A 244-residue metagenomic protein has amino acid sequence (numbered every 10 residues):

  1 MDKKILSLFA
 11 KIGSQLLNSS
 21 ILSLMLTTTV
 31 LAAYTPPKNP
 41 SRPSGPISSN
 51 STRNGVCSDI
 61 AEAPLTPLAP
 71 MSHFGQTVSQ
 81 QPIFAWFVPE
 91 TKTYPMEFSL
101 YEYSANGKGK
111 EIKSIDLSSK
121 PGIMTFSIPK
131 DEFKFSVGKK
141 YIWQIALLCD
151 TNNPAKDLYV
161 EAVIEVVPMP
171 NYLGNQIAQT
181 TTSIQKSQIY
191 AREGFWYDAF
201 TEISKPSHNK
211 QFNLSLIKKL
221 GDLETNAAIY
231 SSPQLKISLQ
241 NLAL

Functional and structural regions predicted by a protein language model:
D2-S20: Bacterial N-terminal signal peptides that target proteins for export
A32-M71, G75, S79: Surface-exposed loop/turn and intrinsically disordered segments
T35-S48, F74, D116, V137 (+2 more regions): Extended, polar beta-sheet/loop recognition surfaces of beta-rich domains that mediate binding to diverse ligands
F74-E90: Contiguous beta-strand segments within globular domains
F84-W86, M124-V163: Extracytoplasmic/surface-exposed domains of secreted proteins that mediate cell-envelope carbohydrate/peptidoglycan
G109-P121: Solvent-exposed serine/threonine-rich low-complexity stretches and specific carbohydrate-binding patches
K210, S215-L244: Preference for solvent-exposed, low-hydrophobicity sequence contexts
